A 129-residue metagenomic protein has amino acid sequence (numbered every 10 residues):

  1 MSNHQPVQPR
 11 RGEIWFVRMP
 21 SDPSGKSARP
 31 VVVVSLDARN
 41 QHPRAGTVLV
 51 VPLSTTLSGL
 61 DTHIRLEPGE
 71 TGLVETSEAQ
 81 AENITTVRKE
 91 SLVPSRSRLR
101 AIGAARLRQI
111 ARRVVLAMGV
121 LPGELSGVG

Functional and structural regions predicted by a protein language model:
S24-G69: Compact nucleic-acid interaction/catalytic patches
G69-G129: C-terminal terminal-subdomain/extension
